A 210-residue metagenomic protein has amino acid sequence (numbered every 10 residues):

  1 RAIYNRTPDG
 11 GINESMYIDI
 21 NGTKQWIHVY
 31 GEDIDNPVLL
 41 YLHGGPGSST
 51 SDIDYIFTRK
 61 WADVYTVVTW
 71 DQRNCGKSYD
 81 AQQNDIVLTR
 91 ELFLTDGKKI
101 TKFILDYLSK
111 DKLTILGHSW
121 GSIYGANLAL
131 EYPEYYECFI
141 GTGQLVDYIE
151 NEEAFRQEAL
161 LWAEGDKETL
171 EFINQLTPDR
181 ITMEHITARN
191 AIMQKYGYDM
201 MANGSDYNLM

Functional and structural regions predicted by a protein language model:
I20-Y30: A short loop-to-beta-strand scaffold at the N-terminal edge of the catalytic core in hydrolase folds
N36-G45: Short beta-strand element of the alpha/beta-hydrolase
P46-T58: The serine-hydrolase catalytic nucleophile loop
W61-D80: Conserved alpha/beta-hydrolase
L92-K112: Conserved acidic catalytic loop of the alpha/beta-hydrolase fold
K110-E153: Conserved hydrolase catalytic core segment
Y136-T182: A catalytic-pocket lid/entrance helix-loop region that shapes and gates access to the active site across common
L161, K167-M210: Alpha/beta-hydrolase
